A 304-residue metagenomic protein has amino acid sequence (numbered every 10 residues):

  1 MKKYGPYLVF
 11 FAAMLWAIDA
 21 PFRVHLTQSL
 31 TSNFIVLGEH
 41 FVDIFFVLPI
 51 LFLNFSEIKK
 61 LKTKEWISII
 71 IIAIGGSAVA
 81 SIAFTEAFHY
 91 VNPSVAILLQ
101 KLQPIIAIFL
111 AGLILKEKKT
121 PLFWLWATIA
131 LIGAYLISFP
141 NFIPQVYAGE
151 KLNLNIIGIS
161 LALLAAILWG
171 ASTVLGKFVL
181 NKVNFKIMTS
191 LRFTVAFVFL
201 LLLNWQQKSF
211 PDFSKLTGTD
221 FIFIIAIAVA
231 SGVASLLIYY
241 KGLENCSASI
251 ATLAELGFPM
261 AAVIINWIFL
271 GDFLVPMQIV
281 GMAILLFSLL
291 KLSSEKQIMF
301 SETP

Functional and structural regions predicted by a protein language model:
M1-F10, I105-I167, M277, M282-P304: Juxtamembrane helix-loop boundary signature in multi-pass membrane transporters
M1-F34, I74, A148-F178, V198 (+2 more regions): Glycine-/small-residue-enriched transmembrane alpha-helix faces in small-molecule transporters and effluxers
Y4-A12, L51, K59-A83, I156-A165 (+2 more regions): Loop-to-transmembrane-helix transition segments
F11, I35-G38, S81, V95-L102 (+2 more regions): Helix-helix packing/entry segments at the starts of transmembrane helices
I18-F22, L51-S94, L99-Q100, L136 (+1 more regions): Specific transmembrane alpha-helical segments of multi-pass solute transporters/efflux pumps, especially DMT/EamA
F22-H25, S29, D43-K62, L131-K151 (+4 more regions): Membrane-interface helix-cap regions at the ends of transmembrane helices in multi-pass membrane proteins
S29-V79, I106-L110, L168-S172, T189-K208 (+4 more regions): Transmembrane alpha-helices of multi-pass small-molecule transport proteins
V42-F46, L99-L113, I129, V195-L202 (+3 more regions): Alpha-helical transmembrane segments of compact multi-pass small-molecule transporters, enriched in specific families
